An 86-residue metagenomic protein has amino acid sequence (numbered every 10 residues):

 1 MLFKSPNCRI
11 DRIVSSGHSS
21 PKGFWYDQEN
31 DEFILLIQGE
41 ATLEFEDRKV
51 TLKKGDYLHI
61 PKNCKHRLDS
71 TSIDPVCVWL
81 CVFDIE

Functional and structural regions predicted by a protein language model:
M1-L2, K22-Q28, F45, D69-T71: Short histidine-centered beta-strand/loop micro-motifs that create catalytic or ligand/metal-coordination sites
M1-W25, V82: A short glycine-rich, His/Asp/Glu-containing loop-to-beta-strand
N7, N30, V76-W79: A structure-centric signal for secondary-structure junctions around beta-strands
R9, T42-E44, R67, V78: General beta-strand recognition
D27-T42: Short, conserved beta-strand element in jelly-roll/cupin
E40-T42, K49, K65: Structural motif
D47-K62: Short acidic-glycine-tyrosine-enriched beta hairpin
N63-E86: Ligand-binding loop in jelly-roll beta-barrel domains
